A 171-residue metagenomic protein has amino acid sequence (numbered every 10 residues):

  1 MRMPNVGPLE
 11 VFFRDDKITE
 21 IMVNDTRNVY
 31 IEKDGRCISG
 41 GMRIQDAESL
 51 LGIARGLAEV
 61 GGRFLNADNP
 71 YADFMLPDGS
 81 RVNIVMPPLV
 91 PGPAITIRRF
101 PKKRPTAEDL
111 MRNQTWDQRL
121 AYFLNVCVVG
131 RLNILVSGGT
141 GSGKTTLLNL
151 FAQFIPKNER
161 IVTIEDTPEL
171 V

Functional and structural regions predicted by a protein language model:
M1-E10, D34-I38: Non-catalytic, solvent-exposed interaction/assembly segments
D15, V23, N28, E32-G130: P-loop NTP-binding catalytic core
V128, G139-G141: The conserved Walker
N133: Walker A (P-loop) ATP-phosphate-binding motif of ABC ATPase nucleotide-binding domains
V136: Hydrophobic anchor at the beta1->P-loop junction of P-loop NTPases
K144: Conserved lysine of the Walker
L147-L148, A152: Post-Walker A alpha-helix
K157-V171: Short beta-strand-centered segment that lines the nucleotide-binding/catalytic pocket of NTP-utilizing
